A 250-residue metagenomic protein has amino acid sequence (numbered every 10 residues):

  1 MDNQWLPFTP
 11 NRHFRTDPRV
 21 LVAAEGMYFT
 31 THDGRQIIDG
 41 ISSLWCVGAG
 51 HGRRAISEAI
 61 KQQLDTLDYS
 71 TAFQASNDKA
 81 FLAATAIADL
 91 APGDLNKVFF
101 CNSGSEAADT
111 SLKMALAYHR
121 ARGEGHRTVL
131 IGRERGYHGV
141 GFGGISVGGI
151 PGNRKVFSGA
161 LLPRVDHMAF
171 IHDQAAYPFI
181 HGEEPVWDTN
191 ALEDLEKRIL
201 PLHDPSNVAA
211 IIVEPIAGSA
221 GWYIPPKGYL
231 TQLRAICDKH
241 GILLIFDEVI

Functional and structural regions predicted by a protein language model:
M1-K97: N-terminal glycine-rich, Lys/His-bearing helix-loop that initiates the first secondary-structure elements of many
R19-A23, G50, R54, N77 (+6 more regions): Electropositive phosphate-/nucleotide-binding environments in soluble metabolic enzymes
R35, A210, L243-L244: Hydrophobic "anchor" residues on beta-strands that sit immediately upstream of conserved functional sites
I37-G40, F99-C101, G132, I245-D247: General beta-strand structural signal in soluble alpha/beta enzymes
T85-A210: PLP-dependent aspartate aminotransferase-fold enzymes
G218-S219: Alpha-helical transmembrane segments of integral membrane proteins, especially multi-pass inner/plasma-membrane
Y223-I250: Catalytic PLP-binding core of fold-type I/II PLP enzymes
